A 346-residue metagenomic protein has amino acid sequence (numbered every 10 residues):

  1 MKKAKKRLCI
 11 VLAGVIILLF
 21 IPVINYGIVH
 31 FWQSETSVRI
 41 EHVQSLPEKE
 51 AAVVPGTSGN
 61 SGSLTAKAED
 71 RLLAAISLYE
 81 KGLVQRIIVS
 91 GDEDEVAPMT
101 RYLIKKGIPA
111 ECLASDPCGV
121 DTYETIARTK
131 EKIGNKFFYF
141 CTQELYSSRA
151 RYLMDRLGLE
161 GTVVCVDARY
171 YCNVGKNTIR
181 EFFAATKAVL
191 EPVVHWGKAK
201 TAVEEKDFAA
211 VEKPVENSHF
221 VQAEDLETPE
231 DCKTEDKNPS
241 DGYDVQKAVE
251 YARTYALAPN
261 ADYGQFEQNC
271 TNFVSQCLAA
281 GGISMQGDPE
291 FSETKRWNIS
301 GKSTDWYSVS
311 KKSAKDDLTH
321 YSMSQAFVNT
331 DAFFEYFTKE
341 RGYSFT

Functional and structural regions predicted by a protein language model:
K3-Q44: N-terminal type II signal-anchor transmembrane helix that functions as the membrane-insertion/stop-transfer segment
G27-T178: A structural signal for short, hydrophobic/glycine-enriched beta-strand patches
L78-G82, Y102-K106, K132, L153-E160 (+5 more regions): Structured segments of extracytoplasmic/periplasmic soluble domains in secreted or envelope-associated proteins
G175-K200: A transmembrane-helix-recognition feature enriched in membrane-embedded lipid enzymes and envelope glyco-/phospholipid
W196-C232: Short linear elements at protein peripheries
A223-A261: Intrinsically disordered, low-complexity, Pro/Ser/Thr/Asn/Gly/Ala-rich spacer/linker segments adjacent to signal
D262-G281, A326: Active-site nucleophilic cysteine motif
I299-T346: ...with weaker cross-activation on analogous glycine-rich loops/strands in unrelated enzymes
